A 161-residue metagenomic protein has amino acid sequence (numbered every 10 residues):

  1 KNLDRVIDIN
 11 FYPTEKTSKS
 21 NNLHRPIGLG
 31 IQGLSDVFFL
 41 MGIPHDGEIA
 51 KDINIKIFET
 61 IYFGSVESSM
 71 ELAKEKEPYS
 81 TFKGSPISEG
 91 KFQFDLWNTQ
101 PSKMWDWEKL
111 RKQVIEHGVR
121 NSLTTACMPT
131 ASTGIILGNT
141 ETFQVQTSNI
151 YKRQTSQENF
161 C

Functional and structural regions predicted by a protein language model:
K1-C161: Long, C-terminal-biased catalytic regions of enzyme "large/alpha" subunits
